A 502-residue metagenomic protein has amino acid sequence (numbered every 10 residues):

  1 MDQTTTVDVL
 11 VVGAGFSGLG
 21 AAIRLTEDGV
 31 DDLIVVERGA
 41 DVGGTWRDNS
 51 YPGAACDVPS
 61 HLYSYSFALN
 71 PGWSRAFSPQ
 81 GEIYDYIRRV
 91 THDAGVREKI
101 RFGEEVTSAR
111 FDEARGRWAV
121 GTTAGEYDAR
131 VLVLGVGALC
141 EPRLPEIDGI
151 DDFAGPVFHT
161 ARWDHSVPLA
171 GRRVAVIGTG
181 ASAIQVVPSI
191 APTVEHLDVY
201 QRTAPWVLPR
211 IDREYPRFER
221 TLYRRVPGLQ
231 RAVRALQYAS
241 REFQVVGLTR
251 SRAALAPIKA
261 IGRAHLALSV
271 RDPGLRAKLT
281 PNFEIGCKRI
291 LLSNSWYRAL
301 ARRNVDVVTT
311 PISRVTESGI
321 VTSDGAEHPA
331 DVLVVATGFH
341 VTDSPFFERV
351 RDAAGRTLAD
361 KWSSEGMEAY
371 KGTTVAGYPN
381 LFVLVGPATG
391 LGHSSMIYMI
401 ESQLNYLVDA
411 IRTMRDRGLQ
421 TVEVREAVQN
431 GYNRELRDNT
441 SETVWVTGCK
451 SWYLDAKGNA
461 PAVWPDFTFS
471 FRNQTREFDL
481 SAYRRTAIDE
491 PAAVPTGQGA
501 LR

Functional and structural regions predicted by a protein language model:
Q3-T6, L10, F16, G20-A21 (+7 more regions): Rossmann-like dinucleotide-binding core of oxidoreductases
V7, T122-V131, S323-V332: Core beta-strand elements of the Rossmann-like FAD/NAD(P) dinucleotide-binding domain in flavoenzyme oxidoreductases
V7-I100, Q201-A204, L266-G274: Beta1-alpha1 glycine-rich phosphate/pyrophosphate-binding loop at the start of Rossmann-like nucleotide-binding domains
N70-R89, R250-P257, E284-S295: Short beta-strand to alpha-helix junction loop
R75-C140: Feature captures the FAD/FMN-dependent oxidoreductase FAD-binding
E82-I100, R289-R314: Helical element adjacent to the flavin cofactor pocket in flavoenzyme catalytic cores
F102-G116, D306-V321: A conserved short coil-to-beta-strand element within the FAD-binding core of flavoproteins
W206-P209, P227-G228, E368-A369, F382-R502: C-terminal, flexible cofactor-proximal segment of oxidoreductases
